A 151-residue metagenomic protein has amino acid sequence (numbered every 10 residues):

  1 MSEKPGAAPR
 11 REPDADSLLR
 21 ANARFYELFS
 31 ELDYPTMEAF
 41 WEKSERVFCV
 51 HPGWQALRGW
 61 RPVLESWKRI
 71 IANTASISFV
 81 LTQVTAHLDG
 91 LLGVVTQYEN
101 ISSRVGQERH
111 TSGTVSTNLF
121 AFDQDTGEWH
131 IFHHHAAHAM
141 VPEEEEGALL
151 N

Functional and structural regions predicted by a protein language model:
M1-A39, V47-N151: A beta-strand edge to alpha-helix "cap/lid" segment located at domain peripheries
E42: Helix-to-beta-strand junctions that scaffold the AdoMet/dcAdoMet cofactor pocket in Class I SAM-dependent enzymes
